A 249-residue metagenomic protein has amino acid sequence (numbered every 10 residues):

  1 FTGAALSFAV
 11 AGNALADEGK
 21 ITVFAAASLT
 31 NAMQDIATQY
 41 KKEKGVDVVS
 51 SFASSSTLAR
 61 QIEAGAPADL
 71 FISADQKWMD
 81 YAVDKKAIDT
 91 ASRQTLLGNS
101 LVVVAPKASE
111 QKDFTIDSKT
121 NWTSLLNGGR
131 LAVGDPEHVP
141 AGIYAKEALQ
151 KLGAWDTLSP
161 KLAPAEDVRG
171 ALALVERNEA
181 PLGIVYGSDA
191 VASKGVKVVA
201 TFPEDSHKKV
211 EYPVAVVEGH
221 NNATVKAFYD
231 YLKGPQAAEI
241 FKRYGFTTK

Functional and structural regions predicted by a protein language model:
F1-A9: Bacterial N-terminal signal peptides
A9-L15: Juxtamembrane cytosolic interface motif at the C-terminal end of transmembrane helices
L15-A66, S73-Q76, D80-N99, A105-K249: Exported/periplasmic ABC-transporter solute-binding proteins
